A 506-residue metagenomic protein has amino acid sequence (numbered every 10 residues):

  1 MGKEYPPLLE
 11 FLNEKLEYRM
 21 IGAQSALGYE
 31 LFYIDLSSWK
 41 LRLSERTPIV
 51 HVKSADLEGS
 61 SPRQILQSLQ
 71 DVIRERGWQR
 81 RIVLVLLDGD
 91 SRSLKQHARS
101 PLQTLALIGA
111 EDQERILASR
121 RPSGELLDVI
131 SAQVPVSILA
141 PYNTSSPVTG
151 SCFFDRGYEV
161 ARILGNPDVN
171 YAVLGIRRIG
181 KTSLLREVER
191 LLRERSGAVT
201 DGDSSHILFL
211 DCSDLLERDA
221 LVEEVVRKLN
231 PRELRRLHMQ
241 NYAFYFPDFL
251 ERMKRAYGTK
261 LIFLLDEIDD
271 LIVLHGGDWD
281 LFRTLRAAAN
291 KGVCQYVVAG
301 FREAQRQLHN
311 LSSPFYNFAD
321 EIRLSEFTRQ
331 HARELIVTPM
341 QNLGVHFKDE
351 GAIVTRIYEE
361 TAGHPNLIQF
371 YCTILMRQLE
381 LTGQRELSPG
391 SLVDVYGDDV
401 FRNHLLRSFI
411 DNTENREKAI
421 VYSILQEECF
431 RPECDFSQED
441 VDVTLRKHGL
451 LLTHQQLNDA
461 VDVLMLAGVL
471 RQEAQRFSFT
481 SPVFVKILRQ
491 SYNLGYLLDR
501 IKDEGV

Functional and structural regions predicted by a protein language model:
P62-R74, H97-S100, F244-E303, H309-P314 (+1 more regions): Conserved Walker B catalytic segment
D128-D155: Conserved adenine-nucleotide phosphate-binding loops and their immediately adjacent elements
D155-G157, N342, H346, E350-G351 (+2 more regions): Winged-helix-like regulatory helical subdomains adjacent to P-loop NTPase cores
L174-I207: P-loop NTPase Walker A phosphate-binding motif
H206-L237: Conserved NTP-binding/hydrolysis module of P-loop NTPases
L234, Q305-E359, L381-T382: Helix-loop-helix "sensor" segment of P-loop NTPases
N241-F249, F282, H346-E360: Short conserved motifs of the RecA-like P-loop NTPase core
V463-Q475: A short, conserved structural fragment
